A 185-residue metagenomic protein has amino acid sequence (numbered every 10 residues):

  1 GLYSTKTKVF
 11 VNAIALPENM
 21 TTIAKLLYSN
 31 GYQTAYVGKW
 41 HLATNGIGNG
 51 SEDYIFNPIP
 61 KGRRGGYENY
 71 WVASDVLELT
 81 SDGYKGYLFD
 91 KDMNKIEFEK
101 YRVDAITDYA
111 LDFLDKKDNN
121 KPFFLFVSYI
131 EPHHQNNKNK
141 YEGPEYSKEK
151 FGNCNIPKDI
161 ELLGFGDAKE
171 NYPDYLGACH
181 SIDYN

Functional and structural regions predicted by a protein language model:
G1-L2, Y36-I47, A73-D75, S128-H133: Short, solvent-exposed turn/loop segments enriched in Gly/Ser/Thr/Pro and often Arg
G1-V37, N45-I47: Active-site segment of extracytoplasmic enzymes that catalyze sulfate/phosphate-ester chemistry
V11-M20, K95-I106, N185: A short beta-strand-to-alpha-helix junction
T22, Y70, A105, Y109-D112 (+1 more regions): Alpha-helical elements of Rossmann-like donor-binding domains used by nucleotide-donor carbohydrate transfer enzymes
N30-T34, Y67-N69, N119-L125: Loop/turn elements at helix/coil->beta-strand transitions in domains of secreted/extracellular proteins
N45-G65, D167-G177: Charged, glycine/proline-rich intrinsically disordered loops and linkers
E52-L77, K150-I156: Acidic, His- and aromatic-enriched active-site or binding-groove loops in soluble protein domains that engage sugars
V76-I96, K100-Y101, L111-N185: Active-site-proximal cap/lid insertion segments
